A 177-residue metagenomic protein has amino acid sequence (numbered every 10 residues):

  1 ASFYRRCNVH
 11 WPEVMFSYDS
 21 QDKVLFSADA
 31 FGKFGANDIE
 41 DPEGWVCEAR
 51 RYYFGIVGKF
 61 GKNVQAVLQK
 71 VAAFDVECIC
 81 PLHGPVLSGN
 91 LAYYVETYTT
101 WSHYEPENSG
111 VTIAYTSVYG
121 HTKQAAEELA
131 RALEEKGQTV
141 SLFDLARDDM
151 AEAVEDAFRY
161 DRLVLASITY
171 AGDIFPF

Functional and structural regions predicted by a protein language model:
A1-G89: Metallo-beta-lactamase
N90-F177: N-terminal beta1-alpha1-beta2 submodule of the flavodoxin-like/Rossmannoid cofactor-binding fold
